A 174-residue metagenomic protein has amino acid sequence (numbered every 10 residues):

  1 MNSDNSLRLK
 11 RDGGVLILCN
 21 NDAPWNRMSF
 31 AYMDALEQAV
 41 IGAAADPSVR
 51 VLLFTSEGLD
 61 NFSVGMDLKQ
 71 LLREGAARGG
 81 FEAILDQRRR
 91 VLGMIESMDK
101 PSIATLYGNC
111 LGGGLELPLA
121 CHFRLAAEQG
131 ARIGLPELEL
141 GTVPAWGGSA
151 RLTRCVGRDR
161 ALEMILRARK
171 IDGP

Functional and structural regions predicted by a protein language model:
M1-T55, L59, G93: Conserved CoA-thioester-binding segment of acyl-CoA-metabolizing enzymes
L18, F54, D67, L117-P118: Hydrophobic/aromatic residues within transmembrane alpha-helices of multi-pass small-molecule transporters
N20-P24, L72-G75, L106, E137: Short, histidine-centered active-site or binding-site loop motifs used for metal coordination, general acid-base
Y32-L36, I84-Q87, L117: Hydrophobic alpha-helical membrane-association signature
A39, Q87-D99: Catalytic-core regions built around general acid/base machinery
S56-V91, C110: Glycine- (often His-adjacent) and acidic-residue-rich active-site loop that binds/positions the CoA thioester
M94-P174: Crotonase-fold acyl-CoA enzyme core
